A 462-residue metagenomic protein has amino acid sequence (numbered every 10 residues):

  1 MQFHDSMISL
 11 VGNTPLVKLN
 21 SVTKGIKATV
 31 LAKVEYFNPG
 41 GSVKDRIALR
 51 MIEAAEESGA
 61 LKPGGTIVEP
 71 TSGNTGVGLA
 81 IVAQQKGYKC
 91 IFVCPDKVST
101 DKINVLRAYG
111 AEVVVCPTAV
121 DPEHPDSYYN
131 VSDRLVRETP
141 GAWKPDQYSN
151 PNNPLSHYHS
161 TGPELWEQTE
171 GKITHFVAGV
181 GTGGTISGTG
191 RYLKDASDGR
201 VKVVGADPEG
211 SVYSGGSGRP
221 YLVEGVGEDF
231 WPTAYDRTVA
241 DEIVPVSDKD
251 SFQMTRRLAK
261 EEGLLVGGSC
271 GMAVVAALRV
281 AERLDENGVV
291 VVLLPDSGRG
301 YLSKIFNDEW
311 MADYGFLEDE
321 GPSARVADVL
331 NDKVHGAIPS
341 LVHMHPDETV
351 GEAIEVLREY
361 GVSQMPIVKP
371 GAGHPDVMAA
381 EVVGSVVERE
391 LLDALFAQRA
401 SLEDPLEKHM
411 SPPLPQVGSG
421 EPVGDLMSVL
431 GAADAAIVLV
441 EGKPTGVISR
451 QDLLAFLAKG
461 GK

Functional and structural regions predicted by a protein language model:
M1-L330: PLP-dependent amino-acid enzyme catalytic core
L31, P245, S385, Q416 (+1 more regions): Short aromatic/basic micro-patch
A83, L106, L165, G263 (+7 more regions): Terminal peptide-recognition signature
C94-P95, D207, L294, K369 (+3 more regions): Short beta-strand/turn micro-motifs composed of small residues that flank or help shape donor/cofactor-binding pockets
T238-V239, P322-V342, E348, E390 (+1 more regions): Bateman (tandem CBS) regulatory domains
V342-V362, I367-G371, L395, P415-D434 (+2 more regions): The conserved cystathionine-beta-synthase
H374, V382-V383, L392, L439 (+1 more regions): Short hydrophobic beta-strand segments in globular cytosolic domains
